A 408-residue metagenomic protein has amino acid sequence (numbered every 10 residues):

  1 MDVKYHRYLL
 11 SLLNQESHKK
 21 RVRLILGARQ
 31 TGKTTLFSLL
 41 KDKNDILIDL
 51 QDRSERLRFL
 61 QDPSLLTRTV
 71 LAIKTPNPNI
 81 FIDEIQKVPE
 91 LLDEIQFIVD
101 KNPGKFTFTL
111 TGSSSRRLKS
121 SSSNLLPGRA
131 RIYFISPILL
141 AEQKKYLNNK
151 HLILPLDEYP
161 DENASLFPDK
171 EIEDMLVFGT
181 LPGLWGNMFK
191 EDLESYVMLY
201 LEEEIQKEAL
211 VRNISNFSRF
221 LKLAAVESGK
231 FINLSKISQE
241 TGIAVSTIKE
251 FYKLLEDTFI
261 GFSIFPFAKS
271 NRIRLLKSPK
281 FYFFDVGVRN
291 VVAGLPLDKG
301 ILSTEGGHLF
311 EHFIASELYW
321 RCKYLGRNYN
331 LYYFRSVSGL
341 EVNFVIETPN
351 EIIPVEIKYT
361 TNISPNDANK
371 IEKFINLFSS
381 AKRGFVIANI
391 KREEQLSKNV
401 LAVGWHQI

Functional and structural regions predicted by a protein language model:
M1-N14: N-terminal pre-Walker A segment at the start of P-loop NTPase domains
I25: Hydrophobic anchor at the beta1->P-loop junction of P-loop NTPases
T34: Walker A/P-loop
I48-P78: Short glycine-rich substrate-engagement loop in P-loop NTPases that contacts/grips substrate
L92-L110, S114-R116, N124: Conserved catalytic/switch belt of AAA+ P-loop NTPases
S120-F231: Interdomain motor-coupling "hinge/lid" segment immediately C-terminal to the ATP-binding subdomain of NTP-driven enzymes
W185-I352: Accessory nucleic acid-recognition modules appended to NTPase machines
I390-I408: Domain-level recognition of nuclease-like catalytic cores that cleave nucleotide substrates
